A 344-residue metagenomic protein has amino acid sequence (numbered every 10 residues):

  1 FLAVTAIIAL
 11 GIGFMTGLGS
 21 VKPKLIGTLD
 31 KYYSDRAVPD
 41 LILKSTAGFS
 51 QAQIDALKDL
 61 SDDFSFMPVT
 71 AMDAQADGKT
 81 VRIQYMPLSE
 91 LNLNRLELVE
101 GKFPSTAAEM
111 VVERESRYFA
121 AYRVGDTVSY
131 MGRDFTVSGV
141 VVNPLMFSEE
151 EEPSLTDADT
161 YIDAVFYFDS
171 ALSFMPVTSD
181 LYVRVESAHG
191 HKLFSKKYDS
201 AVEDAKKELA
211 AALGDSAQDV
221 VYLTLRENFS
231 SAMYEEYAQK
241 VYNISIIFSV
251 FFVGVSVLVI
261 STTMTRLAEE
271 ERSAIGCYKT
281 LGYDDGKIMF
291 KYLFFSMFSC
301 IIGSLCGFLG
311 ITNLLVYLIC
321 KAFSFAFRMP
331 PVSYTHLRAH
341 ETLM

Functional and structural regions predicted by a protein language model:
F1, Y242, L258-F298: Interfacial "coupling" helices/loops that link adjacent transmembrane helices in transporter permeases
F1-V257, R266, D285-G286, C320 (+2 more regions): Membrane transport/envelope proteins' first extracytoplasmic loop
G27-D30, E235, Q239, G286 (+6 more regions): A broad, structural surface signal
G125, G282, G307: Conserved G/P- and acidic residue-centered "switch" motifs that form tight phosphate/ATP-binding loops in soluble
G254-V257, S261-E269, S273, M297-M329 (+1 more regions): Small-residue-rich transmembrane alpha-helices
